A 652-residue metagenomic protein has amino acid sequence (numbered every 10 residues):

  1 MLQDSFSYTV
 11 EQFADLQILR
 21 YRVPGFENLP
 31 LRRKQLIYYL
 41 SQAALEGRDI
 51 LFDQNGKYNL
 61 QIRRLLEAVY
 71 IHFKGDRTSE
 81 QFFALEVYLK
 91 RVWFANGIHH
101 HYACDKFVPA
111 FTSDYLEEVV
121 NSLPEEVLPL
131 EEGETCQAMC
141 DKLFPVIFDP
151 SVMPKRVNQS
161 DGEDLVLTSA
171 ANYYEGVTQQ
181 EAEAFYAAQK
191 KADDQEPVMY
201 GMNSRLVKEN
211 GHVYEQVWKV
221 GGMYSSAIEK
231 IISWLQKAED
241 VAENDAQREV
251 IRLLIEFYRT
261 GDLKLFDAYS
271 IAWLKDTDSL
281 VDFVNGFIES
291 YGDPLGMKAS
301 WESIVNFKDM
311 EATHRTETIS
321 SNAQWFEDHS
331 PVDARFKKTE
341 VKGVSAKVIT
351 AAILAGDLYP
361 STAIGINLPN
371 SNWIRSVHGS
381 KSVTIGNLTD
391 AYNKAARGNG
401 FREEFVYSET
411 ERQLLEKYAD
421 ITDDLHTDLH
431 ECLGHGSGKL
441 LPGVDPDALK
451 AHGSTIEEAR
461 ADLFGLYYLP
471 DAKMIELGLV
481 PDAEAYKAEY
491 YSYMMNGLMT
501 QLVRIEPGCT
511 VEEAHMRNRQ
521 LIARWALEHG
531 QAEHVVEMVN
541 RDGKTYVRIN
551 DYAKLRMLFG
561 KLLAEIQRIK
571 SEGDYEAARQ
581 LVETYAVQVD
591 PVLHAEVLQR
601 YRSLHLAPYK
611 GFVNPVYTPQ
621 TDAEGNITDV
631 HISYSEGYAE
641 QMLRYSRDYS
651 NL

Functional and structural regions predicted by a protein language model:
L2-I71: N-terminal-proximal low-complexity accessory segments that begin disordered and transition into the first
R22, L51, L466-I569: Long, well-structured alpha-helical subdomains associated with metal-dependent extracellular/ecto-lumenal hydrolases
P30, N244, S454-D471: An active-site-proximal "capping" alpha-helix that borders the catalytic cofactor pocket
V87, F94-Q413, A419: Contiguous, non-catalytic segments that form substrate-binding/exosite surfaces or channel walls
D245-I251, F266-A268, V444-D447, M474-Y491 (+1 more regions): Short, glycine/acidic-rich hinge or "gate" loops at secondary-structure transitions that mediate conformational
D420-L433: Short alpha-helix carrying the canonical HExxH Zn2+-binding catalytic motif
G438-A459: Post-HEXXH active-site segment of zinc metalloproteases
D551, L555-L652: Extended, compositionally biased alpha-helical segments that mediate assembly or anchoring
